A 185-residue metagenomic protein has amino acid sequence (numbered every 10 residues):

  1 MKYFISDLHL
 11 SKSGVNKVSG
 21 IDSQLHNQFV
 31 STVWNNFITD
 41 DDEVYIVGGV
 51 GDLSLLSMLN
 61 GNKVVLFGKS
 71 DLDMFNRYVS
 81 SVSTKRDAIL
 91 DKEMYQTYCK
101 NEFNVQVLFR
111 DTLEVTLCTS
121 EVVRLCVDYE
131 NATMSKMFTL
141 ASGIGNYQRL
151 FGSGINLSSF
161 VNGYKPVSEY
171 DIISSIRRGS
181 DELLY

Functional and structural regions predicted by a protein language model:
M1-L56, I144, S153-G154, F160-G163 (+1 more regions): N-terminal active-site segment of His-dependent metallophosphoesterases
S6-L10, G48-D52, G68-D71, R110-L113 (+2 more regions): Active-site metal-binding loops of divalent metal-dependent hydrolases
V15-F29, V33, L53-L113: Active-site neighborhood of divalent metal-dependent phosphoester bond hydrolases
D41, N60-N62, T119: A general structural motif
S80-Y185: Conserved beta-sheet core of the metallophosphoesterase superfamily
